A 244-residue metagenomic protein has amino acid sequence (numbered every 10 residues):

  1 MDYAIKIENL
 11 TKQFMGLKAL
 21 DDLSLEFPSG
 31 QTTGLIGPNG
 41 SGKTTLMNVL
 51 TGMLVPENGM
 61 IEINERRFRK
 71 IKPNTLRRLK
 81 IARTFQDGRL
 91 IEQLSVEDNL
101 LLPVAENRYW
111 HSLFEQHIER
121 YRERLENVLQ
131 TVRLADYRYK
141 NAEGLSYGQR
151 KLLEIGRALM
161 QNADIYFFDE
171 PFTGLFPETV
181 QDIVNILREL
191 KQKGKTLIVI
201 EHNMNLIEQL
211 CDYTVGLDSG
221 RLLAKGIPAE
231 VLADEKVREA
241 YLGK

Functional and structural regions predicted by a protein language model:
I36-P38: The feature captures the beta-strand-to-loop junction immediately N-terminal to the Walker
T51: Helix-to-loop junction immediately C-terminal to a conserved catalytic motif
G59-F68, R77-L79: Conserved ABC transporter NBD signature motif
V128-S146: Conserved ABC nucleotide-binding domain
Y166-E170: Catalytic Walker B motif of ABC-type/P-loop ATPase nucleotide-binding domains
I207-Q209: A short, surface-exposed alpha-helical micro-motif characterized by mixed small hydrophobic and charged/polar residues
